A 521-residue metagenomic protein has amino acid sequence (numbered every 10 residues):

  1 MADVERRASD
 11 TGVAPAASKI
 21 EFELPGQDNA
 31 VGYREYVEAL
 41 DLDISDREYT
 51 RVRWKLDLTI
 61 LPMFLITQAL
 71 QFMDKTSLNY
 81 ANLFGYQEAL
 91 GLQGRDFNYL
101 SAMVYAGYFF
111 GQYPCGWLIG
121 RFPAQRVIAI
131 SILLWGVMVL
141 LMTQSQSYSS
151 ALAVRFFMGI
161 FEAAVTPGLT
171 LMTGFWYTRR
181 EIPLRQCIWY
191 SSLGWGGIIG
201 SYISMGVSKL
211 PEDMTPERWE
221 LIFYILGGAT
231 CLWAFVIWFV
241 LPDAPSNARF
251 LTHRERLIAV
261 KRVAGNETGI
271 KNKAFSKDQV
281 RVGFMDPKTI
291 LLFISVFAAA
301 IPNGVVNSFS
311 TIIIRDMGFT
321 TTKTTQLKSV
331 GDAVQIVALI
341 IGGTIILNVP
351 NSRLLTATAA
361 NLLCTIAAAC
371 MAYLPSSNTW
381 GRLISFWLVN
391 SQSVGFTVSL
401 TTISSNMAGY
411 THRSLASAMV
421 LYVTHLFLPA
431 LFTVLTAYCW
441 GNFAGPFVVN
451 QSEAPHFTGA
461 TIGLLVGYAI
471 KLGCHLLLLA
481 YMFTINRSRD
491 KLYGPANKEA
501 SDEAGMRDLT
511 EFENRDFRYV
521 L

Functional and structural regions predicted by a protein language model:
M1-L70, G94, W238-K273, P455-L521: Intracellular terminal tails of multi-pass secondary transporters
D74, L90-G91, P114, F122-P123 (+7 more regions): Helix-breaking motifs and short loop linkers at transmembrane-helix boundaries and internal kinks in secondary membrane
T76, Y105-Y113, A163, G197-I198 (+4 more regions): Residue-level signature of mid-helix packing/kink "hotspots" within the transmembrane helices of 12-pass Major
N79, D278-G343, L400-T401, L428-P429 (+2 more regions): Extracytoplasmic gate region of multi-pass secondary transporters
F109-S149: Conserved MFS/SLC helix-loop-helix module at the cytosolic interface between two early adjacent transmembrane helices
F110-P123, A338-S352: Helix-to-loop junctions at the C-terminal end of transmembrane segments in multipass secondary transporters
L133-Q146, L362-S376, N390: C-terminal ends and interior cores of transmembrane alpha-helices in multi-pass membrane transporters/permeases
P183-P216, Y224-T230, S417-G445: Glycine-rich segments within core transmembrane alpha-helices of 12-TM secondary carriers
